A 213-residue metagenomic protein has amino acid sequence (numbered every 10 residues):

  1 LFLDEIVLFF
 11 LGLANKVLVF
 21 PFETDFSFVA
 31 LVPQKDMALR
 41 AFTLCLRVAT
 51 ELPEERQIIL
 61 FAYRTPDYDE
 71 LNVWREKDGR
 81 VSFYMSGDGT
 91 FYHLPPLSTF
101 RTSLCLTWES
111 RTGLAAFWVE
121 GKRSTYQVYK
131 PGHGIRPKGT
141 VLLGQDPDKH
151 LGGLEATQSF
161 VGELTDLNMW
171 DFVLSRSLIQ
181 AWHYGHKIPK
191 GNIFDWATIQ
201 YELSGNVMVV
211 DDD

Functional and structural regions predicted by a protein language model:
L1-D213: Extracellular glycan-associated modules
